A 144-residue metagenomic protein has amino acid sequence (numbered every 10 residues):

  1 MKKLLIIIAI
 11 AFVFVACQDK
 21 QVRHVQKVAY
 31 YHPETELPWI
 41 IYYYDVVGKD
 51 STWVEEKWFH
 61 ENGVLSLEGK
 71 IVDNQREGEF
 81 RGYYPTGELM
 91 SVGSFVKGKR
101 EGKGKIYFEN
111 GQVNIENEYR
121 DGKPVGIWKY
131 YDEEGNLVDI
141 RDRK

Functional and structural regions predicted by a protein language model:
M1-V25: Bacterial Sec-dependent N-terminal signal peptides
C17-Y84, E88-V96, R100-Y107, Q112-R120 (+2 more regions): Periodic aromatic/glycine/histidine/acidic cluster detector with a strong bias toward beta-strand repeat architectures
